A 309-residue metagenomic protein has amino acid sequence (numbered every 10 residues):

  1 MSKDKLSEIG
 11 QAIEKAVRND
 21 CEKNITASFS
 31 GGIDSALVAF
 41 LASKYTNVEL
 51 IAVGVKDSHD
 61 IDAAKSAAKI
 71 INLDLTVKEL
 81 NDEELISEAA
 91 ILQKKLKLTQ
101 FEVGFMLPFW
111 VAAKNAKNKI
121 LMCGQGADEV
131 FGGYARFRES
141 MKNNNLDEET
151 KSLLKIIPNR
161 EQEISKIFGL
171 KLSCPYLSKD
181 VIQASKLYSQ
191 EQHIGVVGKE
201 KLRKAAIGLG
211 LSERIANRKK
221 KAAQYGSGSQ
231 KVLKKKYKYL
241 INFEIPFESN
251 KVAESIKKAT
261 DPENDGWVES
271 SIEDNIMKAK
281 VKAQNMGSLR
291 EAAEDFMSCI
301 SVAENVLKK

Functional and structural regions predicted by a protein language model:
M1-T26, K44, I167, G208: RNA-binding accessory domains that recognize and position tRNA/RNA substrates
K5, I9, V38, D60 (+3 more regions): Hydrophobic (often cysteine-bearing) scaffold residues that line and stabilize catalytic clefts of nucleotide/cofactor
A12, E22-I25, E84-R136, K155 (+1 more regions): Conserved adenosine/adenylate-binding substructure
I13-V17, I33, V38-A42, A67 (+3 more regions): Structural preference for long, well-ordered alpha-helical segments in enzyme cores
N19, K23-I71, T76: ATP-dependent adenylation/pyrophosphate-handling site
K56-A113, R136-N143, S185-I194: ATP-dependent adenylate-handling ligase core
L121-M122, G126-N143, S152-Y237: Mid-to-C-terminal catalytic subdomains of enzymes that bind/position adenosyl phosphate moieties or nucleic-acid
K238-K309: Long, contiguous binding/interaction regions
